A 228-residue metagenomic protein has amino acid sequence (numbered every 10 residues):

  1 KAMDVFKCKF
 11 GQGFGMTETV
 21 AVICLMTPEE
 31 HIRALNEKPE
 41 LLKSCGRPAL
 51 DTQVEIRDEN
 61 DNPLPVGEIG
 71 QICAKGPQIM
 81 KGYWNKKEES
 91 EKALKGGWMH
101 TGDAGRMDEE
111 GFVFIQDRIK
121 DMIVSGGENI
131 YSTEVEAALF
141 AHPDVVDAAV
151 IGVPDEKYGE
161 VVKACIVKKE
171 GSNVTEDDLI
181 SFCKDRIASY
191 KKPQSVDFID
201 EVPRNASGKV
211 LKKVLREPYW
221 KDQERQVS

Functional and structural regions predicted by a protein language model:
K1-E40, Q53, N60-P63: Gly/Ser/Thr-rich phosphate-binding loop
G15, G46, D103, G127: Active-site glycine-centered loops adjacent to acidic/histidine catalytic or metal-binding residues that shape
A21, L50-T52, G70, E160-V162 (+2 more regions): Change "...and in nucleic-acid phosphodiester-cleaving endonucleases..." to "...and in nucleic-acid processing enzymes
C24, I32, R47-D51, N62-K92 (+1 more regions): Conserved ATP/PPi-binding loop(s) of AMP-dependent carboxylate-activating enzymes
P39, Q53-V54, A104, E201: Generic short beta-strand
D51-C73, E109-E110, S172-E176, L211: Conserved beta-loop-beta connector loops within the AMP-binding
G76, K81-G82, E89-K92, A104-K191 (+4 more regions): AMP-binding/adenylate-forming catalytic core of the ANL superfamily
E217-S228: Acidic/polar alpha-helix N-cap and adjacent early helical turns within long charge-rich amphipathic helices/linkers
